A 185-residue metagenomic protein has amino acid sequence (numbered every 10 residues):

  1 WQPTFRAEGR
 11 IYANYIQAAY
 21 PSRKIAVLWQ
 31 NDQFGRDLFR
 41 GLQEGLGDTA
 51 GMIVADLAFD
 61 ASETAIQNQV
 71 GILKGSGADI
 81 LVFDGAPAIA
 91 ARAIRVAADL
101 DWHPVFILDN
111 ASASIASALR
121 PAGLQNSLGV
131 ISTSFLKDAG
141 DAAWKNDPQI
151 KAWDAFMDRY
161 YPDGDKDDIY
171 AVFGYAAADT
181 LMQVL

Functional and structural regions predicted by a protein language model:
W1-D101, A143-W144: Extracellular/periplasmic Venus flytrap/periplasmic-binding protein
P3-T4, A97-Y175: Extracellular/periplasmic periplasmic-binding protein-like sensory domains
D37, A88, P148-A152, A176-D179: Generic recognition of short, well-ordered alpha-helical interface segments
F39, T64, D158-Y161, T180: Short linear sequence elements within intrinsically disordered, low-complexity coil regions
D179-L185: Short glycine/serine- and small hydrophobic-enriched flexible loop segments
